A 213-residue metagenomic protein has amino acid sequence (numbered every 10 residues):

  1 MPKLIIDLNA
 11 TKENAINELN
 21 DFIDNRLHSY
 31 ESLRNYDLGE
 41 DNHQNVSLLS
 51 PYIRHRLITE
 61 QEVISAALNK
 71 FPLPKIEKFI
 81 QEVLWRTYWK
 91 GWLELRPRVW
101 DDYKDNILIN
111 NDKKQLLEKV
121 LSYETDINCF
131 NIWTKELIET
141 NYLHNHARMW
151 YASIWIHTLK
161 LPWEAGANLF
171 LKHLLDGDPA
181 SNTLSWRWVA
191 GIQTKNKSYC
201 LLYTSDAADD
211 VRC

Functional and structural regions predicted by a protein language model:
M1-S205: Residues lining hydrophobic/aromatic ligand-binding pockets adjacent to catalytic sites
D206-C213: Single conserved hydrophobic/aromatic residue that forms the stacking wall/gate of nucleotide- or nucleobase-binding
